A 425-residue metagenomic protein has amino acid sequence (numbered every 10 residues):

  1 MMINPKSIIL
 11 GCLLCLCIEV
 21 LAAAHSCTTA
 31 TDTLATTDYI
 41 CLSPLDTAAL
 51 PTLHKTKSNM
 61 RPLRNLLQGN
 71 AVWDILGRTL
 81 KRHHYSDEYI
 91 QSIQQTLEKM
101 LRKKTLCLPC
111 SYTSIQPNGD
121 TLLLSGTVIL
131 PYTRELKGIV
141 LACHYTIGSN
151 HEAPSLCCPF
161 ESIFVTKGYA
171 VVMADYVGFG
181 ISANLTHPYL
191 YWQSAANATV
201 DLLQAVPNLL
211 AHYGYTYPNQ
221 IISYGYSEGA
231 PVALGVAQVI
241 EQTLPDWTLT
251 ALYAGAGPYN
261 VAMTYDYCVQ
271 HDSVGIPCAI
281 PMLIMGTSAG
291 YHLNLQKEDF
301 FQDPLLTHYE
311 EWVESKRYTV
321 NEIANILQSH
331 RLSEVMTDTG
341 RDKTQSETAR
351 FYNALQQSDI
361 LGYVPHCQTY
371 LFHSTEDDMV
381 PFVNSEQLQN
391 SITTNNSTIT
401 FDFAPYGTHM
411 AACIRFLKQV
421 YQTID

Functional and structural regions predicted by a protein language model:
P5-K6, L14, V20-T105: N-terminal targeting or regulatory segments adjacent to alpha/beta-hydrolase or S9 domains
I90-T133, G138: N-terminal cap/lid segment of alpha/beta-hydrolase-fold proteins
R134-K137, Y145-V172, V177-A183: Short substrate-entry loop that stabilizes the transition state in hydrolases
Y189-A211: Alpha/beta-hydrolase active-site loop
Q204-G275: Primarily recognizes the serine-hydrolase "nucleophile elbow" in alpha/beta-hydrolase and SGNH/GDSL folds
G255-G362: Accessory cap/linker subdomain of secreted extracellular hydrolases
D266, E347-A354, M379, V383-D425: C-terminal catalytic histidine-bearing segment of alpha/beta-hydrolase fold enzymes
Y370-D377: Short beta-strand/loop motif that positions the catalytic acidic residue of the alpha/beta-hydrolase fold
